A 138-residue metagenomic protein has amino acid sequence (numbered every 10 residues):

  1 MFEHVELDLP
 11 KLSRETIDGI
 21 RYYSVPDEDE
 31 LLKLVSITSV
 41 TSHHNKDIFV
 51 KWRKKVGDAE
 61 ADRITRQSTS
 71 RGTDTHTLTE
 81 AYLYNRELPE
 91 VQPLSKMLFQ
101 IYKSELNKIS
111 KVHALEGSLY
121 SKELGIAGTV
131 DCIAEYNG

Functional and structural regions predicted by a protein language model:
M1-A127: Metal-dependent nuclease catalytic cores that hydrolyze phosphodiester bonds in DNA/RNA, characterized by
I126, I133-G138: Active-site beta-strand-loop-beta-strand hairpin of nuclease catalytic cores that positions key catalytic residues
